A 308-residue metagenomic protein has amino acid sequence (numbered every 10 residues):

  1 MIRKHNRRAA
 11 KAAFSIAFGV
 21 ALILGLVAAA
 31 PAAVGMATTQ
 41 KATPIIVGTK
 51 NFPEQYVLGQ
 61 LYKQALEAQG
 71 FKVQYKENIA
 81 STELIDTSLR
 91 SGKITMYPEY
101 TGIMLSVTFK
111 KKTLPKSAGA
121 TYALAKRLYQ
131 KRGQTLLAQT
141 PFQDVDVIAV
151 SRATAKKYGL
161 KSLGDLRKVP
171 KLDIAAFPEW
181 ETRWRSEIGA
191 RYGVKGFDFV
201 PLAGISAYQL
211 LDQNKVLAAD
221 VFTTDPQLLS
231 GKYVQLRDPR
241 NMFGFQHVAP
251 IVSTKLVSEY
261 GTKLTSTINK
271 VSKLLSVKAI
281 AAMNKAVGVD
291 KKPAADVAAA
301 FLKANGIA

Functional and structural regions predicted by a protein language model:
M1-P44, A308: Short, low-complexity disordered leader/linker segments with a strong preference for bacterial N-terminal type II
P44-Q74, P141-Q209, Q213, K278 (+1 more regions): Bilobed "Venus flytrap"/periplasmic-binding protein-like clamshell domains and structurally analogous long
E54, W180-E181, G189-R191, K263-A308: An extracytoplasmic/periplasmic, membrane-proximal ligand-sensing/linker region
E77-I94, T101-V107: Acidic helix-start/capping segments at beta-turn-to-alpha-helix junctions
T95-E99, V216-F222: Paired acidic/hydrophobic, glycine-rich loop segments that form the ligand-binding mouth/hinge of periplasmic-binding
T101, F222-T224, T254: Short secondary-structure boundary segments
T108-L137, K215-L217, Q227-N241: Ligand-binding "clamshell"
D146-K156, Q246-Y260: A bilobed periplasmic-binding-protein/Venus flytrap-type ligand-binding module shared by bacterial periplasmic
